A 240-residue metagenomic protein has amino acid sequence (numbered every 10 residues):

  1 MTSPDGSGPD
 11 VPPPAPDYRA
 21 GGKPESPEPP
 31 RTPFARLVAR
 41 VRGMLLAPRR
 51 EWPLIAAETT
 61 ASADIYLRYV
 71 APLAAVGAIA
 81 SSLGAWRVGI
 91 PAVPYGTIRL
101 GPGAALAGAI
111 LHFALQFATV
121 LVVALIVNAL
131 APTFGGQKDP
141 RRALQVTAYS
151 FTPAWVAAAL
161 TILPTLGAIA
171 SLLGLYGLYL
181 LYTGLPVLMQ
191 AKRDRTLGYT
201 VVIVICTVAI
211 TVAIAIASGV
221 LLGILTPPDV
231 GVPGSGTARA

Functional and structural regions predicted by a protein language model:
M1-A39, P228-A240: Low-complexity, intrinsically disordered extramembrane tails and loops of integral membrane proteins
S7-G8, G43, P48, A148: Residue-level detector of alpha-helical hydrophobic segments embedded in or interacting with membranes
S7-G8, I55, S82, S150 (+1 more regions): Generic hydrophobic alpha-helical segments
P30-F134: Selected alpha-helical membrane-embedding segments in polytopic membrane proteins
A74, A80, P102, L106-T119 (+3 more regions): Hydrophobic, aromatic-enriched alpha-helical segments typical of multi-pass transmembrane helices
A80-Q116, T161-G174, I214-A240: Membrane-helix interface segments in multi-pass membrane proteins
V123-A213: Hydrophobic alpha-helical transmembrane segments and adjacent short intramembrane/lumenal linkers of inner/organellar
